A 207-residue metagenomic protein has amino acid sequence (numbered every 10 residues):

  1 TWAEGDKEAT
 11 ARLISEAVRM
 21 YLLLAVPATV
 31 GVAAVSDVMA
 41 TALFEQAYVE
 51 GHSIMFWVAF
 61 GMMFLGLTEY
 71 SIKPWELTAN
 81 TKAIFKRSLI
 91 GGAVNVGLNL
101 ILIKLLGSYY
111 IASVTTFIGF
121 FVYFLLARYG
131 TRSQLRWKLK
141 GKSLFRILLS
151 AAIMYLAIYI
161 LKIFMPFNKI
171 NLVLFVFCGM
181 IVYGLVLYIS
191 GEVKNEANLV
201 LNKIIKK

Functional and structural regions predicted by a protein language model:
T1-S88: Specific pore-lining/lateral-gate transmembrane helices of multi-pass inner-membrane transport and insertion machines
E16, E50-I54, S108-A112, L139 (+3 more regions): Residue-level signature of transmembrane alpha-helical entry/exit and packing/kink sites in multi-pass membrane
Y21, M55-V58, M62, S88-G92 (+4 more regions): Residue-level recognition of transmembrane alpha-helices in multi-pass small-molecule transporters/permeases
V35-A40, F44-Y48, A79, L102-G107 (+3 more regions): Short helix-capping/hinge motifs at transmembrane helix termini and TM-loop junctions
Y70-S71, G97, S113: Transmembrane alpha-helix boundary/hinge residues in polytopic small-molecule transporters
S71-A79, R128-K142: Alpha-helical transmembrane segments
A83-Y109, G119-G130, R146-K162, C178-L187: Alpha-helical transmembrane segments of multi-pass membrane transporters and transport-associated inner-membrane enzymes
L156-K207: Membrane-proximal transmembrane or re-entrant/amphipathic helices at the cytosolic face
